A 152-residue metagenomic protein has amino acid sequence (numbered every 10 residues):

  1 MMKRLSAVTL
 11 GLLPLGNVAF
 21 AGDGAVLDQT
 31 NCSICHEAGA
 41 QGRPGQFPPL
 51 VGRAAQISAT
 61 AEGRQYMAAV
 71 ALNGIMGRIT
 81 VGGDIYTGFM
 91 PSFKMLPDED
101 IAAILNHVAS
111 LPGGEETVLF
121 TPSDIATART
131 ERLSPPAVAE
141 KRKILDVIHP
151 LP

Functional and structural regions predicted by a protein language model:
M1-T9: Bacterial N-terminal signal peptides that target proteins for export
P14-D28, A38, G42-Q46, A55-A59: Electrostatic cytochrome c docking/interface patches
A19-G22, A61-Q65, E99, S123-A126: Generic alpha-helical secondary structure signal
A25-T30, P48, Q65, A69 (+2 more regions): Solvent-exposed, polar/charged alpha-helical surfaces in well-ordered, non-transmembrane soluble domains, broadly
Q29-A38, M90, I104-H107: The canonical Cys-X-X-Cys-His
Q41-T80, T87-P97: Gly/Gly-Pro-rich "capping" loops immediately C-terminal to redox-active cysteine motifs in periplasmic/lumenal
V81, F93-K94, D98-P152: Flexible coil segments in periplasmic/lumen-exposed cytochrome c-class electron-transfer proteins
